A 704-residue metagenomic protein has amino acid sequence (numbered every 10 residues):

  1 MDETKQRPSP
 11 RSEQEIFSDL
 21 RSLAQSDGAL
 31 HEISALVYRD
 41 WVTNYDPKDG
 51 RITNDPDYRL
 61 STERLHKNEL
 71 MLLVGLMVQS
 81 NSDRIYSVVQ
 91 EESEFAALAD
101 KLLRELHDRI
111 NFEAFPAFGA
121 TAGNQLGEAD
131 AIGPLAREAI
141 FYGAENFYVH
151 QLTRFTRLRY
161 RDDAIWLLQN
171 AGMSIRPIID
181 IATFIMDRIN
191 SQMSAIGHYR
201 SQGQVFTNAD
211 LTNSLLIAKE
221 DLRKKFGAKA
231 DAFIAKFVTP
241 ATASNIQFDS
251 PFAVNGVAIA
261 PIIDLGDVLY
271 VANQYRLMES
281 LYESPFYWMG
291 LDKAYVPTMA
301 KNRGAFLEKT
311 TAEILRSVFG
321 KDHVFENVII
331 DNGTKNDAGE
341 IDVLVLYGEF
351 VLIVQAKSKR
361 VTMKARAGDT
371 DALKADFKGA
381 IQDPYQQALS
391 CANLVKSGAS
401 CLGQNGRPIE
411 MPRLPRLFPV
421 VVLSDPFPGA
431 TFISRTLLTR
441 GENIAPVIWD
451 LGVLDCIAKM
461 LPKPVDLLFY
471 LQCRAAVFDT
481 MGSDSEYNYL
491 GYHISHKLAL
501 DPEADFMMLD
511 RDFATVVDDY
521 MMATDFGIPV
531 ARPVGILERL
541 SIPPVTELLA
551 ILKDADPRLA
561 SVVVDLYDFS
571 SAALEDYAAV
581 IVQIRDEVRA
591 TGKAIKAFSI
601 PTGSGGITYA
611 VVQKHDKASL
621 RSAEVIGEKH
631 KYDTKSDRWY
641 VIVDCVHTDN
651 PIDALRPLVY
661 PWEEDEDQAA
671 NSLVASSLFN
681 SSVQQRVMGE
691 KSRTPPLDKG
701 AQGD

Functional and structural regions predicted by a protein language model:
M1-A305, K309-S317, N336, D371 (+2 more regions): Acidic, metal-dependent phosphodiester-chemistry machinery of nucleic-acid enzymes
G304, E308, N336-D337, Y347 (+3 more regions): Active-site-proximal structural scaffolding
V318-D337: A short acidic/basic microdomain associated with nuclease active sites
D331-G339, R360-M363, F427-A430: Flexible loop/turn segments at secondary-structure boundaries
D342: Cell-envelope/extracellular polymer assembly enzymes that use nucleotide-activated donors
V345-I353, K357-M363, F598-I607, K635-S636: Active-site beta-strand-loop-beta-strand hairpin of nuclease catalytic cores that positions key catalytic residues
T362-A380: A solvent-exposed, charged loop/short amphipathic helix patch at secondary-structure junctions
F377-I409: Acidic, metal/cofactor-coordinating or nucleic-acid-engaging core segments within structured domains
